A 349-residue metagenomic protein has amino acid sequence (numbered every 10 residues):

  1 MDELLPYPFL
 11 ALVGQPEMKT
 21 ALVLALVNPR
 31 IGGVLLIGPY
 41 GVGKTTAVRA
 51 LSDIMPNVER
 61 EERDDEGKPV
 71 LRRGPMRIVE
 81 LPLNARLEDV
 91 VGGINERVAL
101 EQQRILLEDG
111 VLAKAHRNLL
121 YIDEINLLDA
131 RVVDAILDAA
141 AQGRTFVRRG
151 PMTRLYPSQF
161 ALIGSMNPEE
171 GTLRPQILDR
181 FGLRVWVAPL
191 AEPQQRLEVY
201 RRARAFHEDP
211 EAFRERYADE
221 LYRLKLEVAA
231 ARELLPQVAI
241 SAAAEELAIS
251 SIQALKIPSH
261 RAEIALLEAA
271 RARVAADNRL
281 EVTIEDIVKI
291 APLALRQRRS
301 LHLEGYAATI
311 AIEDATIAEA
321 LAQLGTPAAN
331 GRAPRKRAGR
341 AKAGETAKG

Functional and structural regions predicted by a protein language model:
M1-R196: Conserved ASCE/P-loop NTPase catalytic core
G32, L36, T45-A50, A113-K114 (+5 more regions): Short amphipathic alpha-helical patches
Y40, D65-P69, E108-D109, R154 (+7 more regions): Residue-level signal for alpha-helical context at structural boundaries
G41-T46, S250-R261, A272-G349: C-terminal engagement/docking regions of AAA+ P-loop ATPases
P56-V58, P75, E169-E170, D209-P210 (+2 more regions): Short, structured secondary-structure boundary patches
R104, G110, R154, E215 (+4 more regions): Short leucine-rich amphipathic alpha-helices used at interfaces
N118-I125, A161-P168, R202-P210, L224-A231 (+1 more regions): Noncatalytic linker/hinge segments flanking ATPase motor cores
V133, A191-L301: Basic, amphipathic alpha-helical bundle interface domains used for macromolecular binding and assembly
